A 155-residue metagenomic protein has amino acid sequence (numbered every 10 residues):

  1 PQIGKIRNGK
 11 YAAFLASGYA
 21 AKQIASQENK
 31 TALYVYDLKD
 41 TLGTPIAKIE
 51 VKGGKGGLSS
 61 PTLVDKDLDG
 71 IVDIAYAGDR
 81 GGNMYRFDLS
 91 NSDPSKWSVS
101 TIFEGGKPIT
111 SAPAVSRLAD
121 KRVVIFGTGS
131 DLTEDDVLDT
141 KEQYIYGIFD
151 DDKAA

Functional and structural regions predicted by a protein language model:
Q2-A155: Beta-propeller fold recognition
